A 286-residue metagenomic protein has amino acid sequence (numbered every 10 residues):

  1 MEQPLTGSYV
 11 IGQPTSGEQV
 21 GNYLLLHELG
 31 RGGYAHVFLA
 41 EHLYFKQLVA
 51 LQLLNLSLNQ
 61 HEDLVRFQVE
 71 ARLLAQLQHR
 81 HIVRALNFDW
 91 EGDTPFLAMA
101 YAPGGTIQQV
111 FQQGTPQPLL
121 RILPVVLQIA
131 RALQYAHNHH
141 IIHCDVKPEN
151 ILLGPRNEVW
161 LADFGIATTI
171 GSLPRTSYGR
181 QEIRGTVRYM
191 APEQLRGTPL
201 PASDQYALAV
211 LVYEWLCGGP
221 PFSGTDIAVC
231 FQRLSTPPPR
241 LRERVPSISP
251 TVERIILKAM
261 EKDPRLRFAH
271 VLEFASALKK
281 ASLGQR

Functional and structural regions predicted by a protein language model:
H36: Conserved N-lobe ATP-binding subsite of Hanks-type protein kinase domains, especially the beta3 VAIK lysine
N55-Q76: AlphaC helix of the eukaryotic protein kinase fold
F88: Activation-segment/catalytic-loop signature of the eukaryotic protein kinase fold
G92-T106, V110: Conserved short submotifs of the Hanks-type protein kinase catalytic core that shape the nucleotide-binding pocket
V125-V126: Activation segment signature within eukaryotic-like protein kinase domains
R131-I141: Protein kinase catalytic-loop region centered on the HRD/HxD motif
R156, A162-R196: Activation segment of protein kinases
